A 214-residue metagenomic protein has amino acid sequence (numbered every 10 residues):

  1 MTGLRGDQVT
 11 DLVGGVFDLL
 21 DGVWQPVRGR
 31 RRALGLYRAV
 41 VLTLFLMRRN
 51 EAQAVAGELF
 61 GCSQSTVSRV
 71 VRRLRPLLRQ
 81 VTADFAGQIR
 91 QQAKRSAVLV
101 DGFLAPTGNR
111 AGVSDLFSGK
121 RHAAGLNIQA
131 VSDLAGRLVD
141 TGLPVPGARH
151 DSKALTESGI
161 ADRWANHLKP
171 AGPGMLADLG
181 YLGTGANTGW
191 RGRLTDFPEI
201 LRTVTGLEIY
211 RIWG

Functional and structural regions predicted by a protein language model:
M1-A33, G185: Basic, low-complexity segments
V13, P26-G29, R38-V41, Q64 (+2 more regions): Short, flexible segments with low predicted structural confidence
V13, S68-V71: Hydrophobic face of alpha-helices
V23-R28, N50-G57: Glycine-/proline-rich flexible loop or hinge segments
L34-R38, A171-G174: Glycine-rich, flexible loop segments associated with nucleotide phosphate handling
G35-N50: Short, amphipathic alpha-helical "recognition" segments used to contact nucleic acids or chromatin
V55-R69, P76-Q80, D84-G214: Short, well-ordered secondary-structure "scaffold" segments embedded in the functional core of diverse domains
